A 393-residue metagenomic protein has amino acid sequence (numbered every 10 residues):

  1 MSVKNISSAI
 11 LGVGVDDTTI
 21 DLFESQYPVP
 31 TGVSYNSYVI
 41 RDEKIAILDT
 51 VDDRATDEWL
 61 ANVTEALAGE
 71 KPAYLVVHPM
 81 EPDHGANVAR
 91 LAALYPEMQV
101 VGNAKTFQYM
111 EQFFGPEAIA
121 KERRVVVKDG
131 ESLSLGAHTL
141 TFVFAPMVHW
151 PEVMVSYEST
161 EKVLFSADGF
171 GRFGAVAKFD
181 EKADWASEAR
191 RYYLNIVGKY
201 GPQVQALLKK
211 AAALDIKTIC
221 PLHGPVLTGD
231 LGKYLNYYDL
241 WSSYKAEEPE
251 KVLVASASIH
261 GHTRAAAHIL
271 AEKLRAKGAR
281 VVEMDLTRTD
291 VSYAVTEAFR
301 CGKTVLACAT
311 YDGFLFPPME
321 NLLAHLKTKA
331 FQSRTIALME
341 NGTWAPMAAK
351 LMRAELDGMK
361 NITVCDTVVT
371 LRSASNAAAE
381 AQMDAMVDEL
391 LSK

Functional and structural regions predicted by a protein language model:
V3-V63, V155-E158, K162-F165, T263: Conserved beta-strand hairpin/beta-sheet module of binuclear metal-dependent hydrolase folds, prominently
K4-S8, V101-V153, Y200-A206: Metallo-beta-lactamase
L48-T50, P72-M80, Q99-N103, L164-D168 (+1 more regions): Active-site neighborhood of phospho(di)ester-bond hydrolases with catalytic His/Asp-centered motifs
R54-V101: Active-site metal-binding motif and surrounding structural segment of the metallo-beta-lactamase
N87, D290-A294: Short acidic active-site motifs
V176-D180, D184-I219, H223-V226, I269-M284 (+1 more regions): FMN-binding flavodoxin-like domain, especially the glycine-rich phosphate-binding loop
C220-E248: Short N-terminal or domain-adjacent regulatory/targeting segments
A255-K277: Short, charged N-terminal beta->alpha structural module
